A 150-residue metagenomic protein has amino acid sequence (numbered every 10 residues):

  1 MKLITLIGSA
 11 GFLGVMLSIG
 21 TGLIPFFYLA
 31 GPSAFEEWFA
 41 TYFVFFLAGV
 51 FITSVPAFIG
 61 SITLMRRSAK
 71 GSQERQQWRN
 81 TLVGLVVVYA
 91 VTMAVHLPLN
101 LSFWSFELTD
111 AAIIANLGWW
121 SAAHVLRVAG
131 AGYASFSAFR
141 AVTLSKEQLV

Functional and structural regions predicted by a protein language model:
M1-F12, G60-T63, K70-V87: Interfacial segments of alpha-helical transmembrane regions
M1-P56, W104-L117: Interfacial loop at the N-terminal end of multi-pass membrane proteins
M16-I19, S61-S68, S135-V142: Structural signal for membrane-spanning alpha-helices in multi-pass inner-membrane proteins, emphasizing helix cores
T53-T63, V128-F136: Core segments of transmembrane alpha-helices that mediate helix-helix packing or line hydrophobic substrate/ligand
I62, H96-L108: Transmembrane alpha-helical segments of integral membrane proteins
V86, A115, S121-H124: Eukaryotic polytopic
V86-A94: Mid-bilayer segments of alpha-helical transmembrane spans in multi-pass integral membrane proteins that mediate
T143-V150: Short, charged juxtamembrane terminal tails flanking transmembrane helices
